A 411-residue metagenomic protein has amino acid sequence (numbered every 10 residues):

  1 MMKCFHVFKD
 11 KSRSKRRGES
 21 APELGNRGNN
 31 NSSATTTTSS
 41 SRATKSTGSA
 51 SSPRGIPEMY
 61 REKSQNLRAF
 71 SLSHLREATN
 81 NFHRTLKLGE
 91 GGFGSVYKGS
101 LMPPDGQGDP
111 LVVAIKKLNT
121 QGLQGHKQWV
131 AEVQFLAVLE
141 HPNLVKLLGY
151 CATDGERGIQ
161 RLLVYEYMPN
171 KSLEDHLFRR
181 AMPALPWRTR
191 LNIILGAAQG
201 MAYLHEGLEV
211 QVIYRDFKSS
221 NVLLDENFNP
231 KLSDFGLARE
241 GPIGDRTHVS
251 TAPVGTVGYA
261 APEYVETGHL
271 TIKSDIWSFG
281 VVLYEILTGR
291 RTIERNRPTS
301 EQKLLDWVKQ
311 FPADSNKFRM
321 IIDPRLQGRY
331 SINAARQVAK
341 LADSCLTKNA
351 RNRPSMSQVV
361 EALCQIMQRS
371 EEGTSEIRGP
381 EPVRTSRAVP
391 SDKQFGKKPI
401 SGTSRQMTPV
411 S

Functional and structural regions predicted by a protein language model:
M1-Q65, I332-Q337, L341, K348-S411: Intrinsically disordered, low-complexity cytosolic regulatory tails and linkers adjacent to catalytic/signaling modules
T85-V96: Protein kinase glycine-rich loop
Y97-T120: Glycine-rich ATP phosphate-binding loop
W129-V133: Regulatory alphaC helix of protein kinase catalytic domains
L148-R161: Short beta-strand micro-motifs within the conserved protein kinase catalytic domain, predominantly in the N-lobe
L237-R239: Activation segment
D275: Conserved catalytic-loop aspartate of Hanks-type protein kinases
